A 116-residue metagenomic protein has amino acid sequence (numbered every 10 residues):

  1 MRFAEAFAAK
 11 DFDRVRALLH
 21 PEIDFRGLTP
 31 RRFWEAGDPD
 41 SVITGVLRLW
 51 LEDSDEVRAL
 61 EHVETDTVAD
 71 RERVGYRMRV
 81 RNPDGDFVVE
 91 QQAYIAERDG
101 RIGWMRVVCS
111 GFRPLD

Functional and structural regions predicted by a protein language model:
M1-D11, L18: Short, aromatic-enriched amphipathic alpha-helices that serve as compact interaction elements
R14, H20-R71: A solvent-exposed, acidic/Ser-Thr-rich amphipathic alpha-helical stretch
F25, Y76, W104-M105: Short hydrophobic/aromatic-rich beta-strand segments that constitute the beta-sheet cores of beta-sandwich/beta-barrel
G27, N82, E97: Acidic surface patches and DE-rich sequence motifs
A59-D66, M78, E90-A96: Hydrophobic/aromatic beta-strand elements that line small-molecule binding cavities or substrate pockets in beta-rich
D70-E72, F87-V89: Residue-level preference for beta-strand/loop junctions
V74-P83: Short beta-strand segments that buttress and anchor functional surface loops
V88-D116: Short beta-strand edge/turn micro-motifs at domain boundaries
